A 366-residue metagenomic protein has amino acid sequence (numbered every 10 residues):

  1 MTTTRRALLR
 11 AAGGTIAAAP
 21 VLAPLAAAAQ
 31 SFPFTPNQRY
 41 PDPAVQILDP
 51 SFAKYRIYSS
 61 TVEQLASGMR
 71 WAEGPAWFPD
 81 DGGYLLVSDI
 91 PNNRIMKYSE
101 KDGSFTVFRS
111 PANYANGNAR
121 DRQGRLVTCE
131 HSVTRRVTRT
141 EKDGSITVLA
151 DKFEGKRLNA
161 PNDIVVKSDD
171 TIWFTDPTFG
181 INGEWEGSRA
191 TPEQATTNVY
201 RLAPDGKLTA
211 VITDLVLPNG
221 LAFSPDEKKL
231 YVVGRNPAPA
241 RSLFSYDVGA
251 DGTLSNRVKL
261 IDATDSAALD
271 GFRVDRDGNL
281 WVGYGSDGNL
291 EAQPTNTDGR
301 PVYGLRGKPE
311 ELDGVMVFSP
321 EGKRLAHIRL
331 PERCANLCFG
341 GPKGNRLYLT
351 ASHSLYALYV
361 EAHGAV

Functional and structural regions predicted by a protein language model:
M1-I16: N-terminal secretory signal peptides and thylakoid transit peptides that target proteins across membranes
S31-S60: Blade/loop signatures of beta-propeller domains
P36, T175-E193, S286-K308: Short, conserved, GDST-rich strand-edge loop motifs in beta-rich repeat architectures
E63-A66, S104-F108, T147-F153, L208-I212 (+2 more regions): A short beta-strand motif characteristic of beta-propeller blades
S67-G82, P111-E130, E154-I172, E193-N198 (+6 more regions): Beta-rich, blade/repeat-based domains predominating in secreted/periplasmic proteins but also intracellular
R94-M96, R136-T138, N198-Y200, S242-F244 (+2 more regions): A short loop-to-beta-strand structural motif that recurs across blades of beta-propeller domains
S99-G103, E141-G144, A203-G206, G249-A250 (+2 more regions): Short loop/turn segments that connect beta-strands within beta-propeller blades
T138-T171, T175-N182, G187: Asp-box/WD-like beta-propeller blade repeats and closely related beta-sheet repeat scaffolds
